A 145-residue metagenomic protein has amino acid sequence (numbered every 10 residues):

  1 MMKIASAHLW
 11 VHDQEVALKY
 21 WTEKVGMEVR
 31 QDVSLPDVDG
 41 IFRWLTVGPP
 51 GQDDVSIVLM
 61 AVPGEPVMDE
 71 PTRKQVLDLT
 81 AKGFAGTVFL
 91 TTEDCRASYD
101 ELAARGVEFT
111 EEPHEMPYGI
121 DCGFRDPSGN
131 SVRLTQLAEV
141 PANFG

Functional and structural regions predicted by a protein language model:
M1, K24, K82, G106-V107 (+1 more regions): Alpha-helix termination/capping residues and helix-transition junctions
M1-K3, T80-A85, E115-M116: Short glycine-enriched loop/turn motifs at secondary-structure junctions
S6-L9, R43-G48, T87-L90, R96-G145: Vicinal oxygen chelate
W10-V62: Core segments of cupin and vicinal oxygen chelate
E15, C95-R96: Alpha-helix N-cap/helix-start capping motif
D53, P63-V67, V140: Active-site/binding-pocket entry motifs
V67-T72, F144-G145: A short, polar/proline- and glycine-enriched secondary-structure boundary/capping micro-motif
R73-D78: Short, P/G- and charge-enriched loop/turn segments at secondary-structure junctions
